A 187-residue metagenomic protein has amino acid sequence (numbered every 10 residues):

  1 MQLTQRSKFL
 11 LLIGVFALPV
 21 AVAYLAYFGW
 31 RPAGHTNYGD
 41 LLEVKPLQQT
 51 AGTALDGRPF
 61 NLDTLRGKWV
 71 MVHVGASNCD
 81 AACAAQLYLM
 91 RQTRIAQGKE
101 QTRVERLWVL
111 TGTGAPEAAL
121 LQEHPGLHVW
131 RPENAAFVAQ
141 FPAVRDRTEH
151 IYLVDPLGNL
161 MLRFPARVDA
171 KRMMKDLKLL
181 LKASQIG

Functional and structural regions predicted by a protein language model:
M1-T53: N-terminal targeting signals for export/organelle localization
A51-V70: A short beta-strand-turn-helix
T64-Q86, M90: Short active-site neighborhood of thiol/selenol oxidoreductases, capturing the structured segment around
L65-W69, Q101-R103, D146: Extracytoplasmic
R66, G75, L110-G112, E133 (+2 more regions): A mature extracytoplasmic/lumenal domain signature
A81-E123: Structural microenvironment flanking redox-active thiols in thiol-disulfide oxidoreductases
E105-G114, A118-V154: Short, internal strand/loop/helix patches that form the active-site neighborhood or redox-interaction surface
A136, R147-T148, L153-G187: Thiol-/selenol-based redox modules, centered on thioredoxin-like and closely related oxidoreductase domains
